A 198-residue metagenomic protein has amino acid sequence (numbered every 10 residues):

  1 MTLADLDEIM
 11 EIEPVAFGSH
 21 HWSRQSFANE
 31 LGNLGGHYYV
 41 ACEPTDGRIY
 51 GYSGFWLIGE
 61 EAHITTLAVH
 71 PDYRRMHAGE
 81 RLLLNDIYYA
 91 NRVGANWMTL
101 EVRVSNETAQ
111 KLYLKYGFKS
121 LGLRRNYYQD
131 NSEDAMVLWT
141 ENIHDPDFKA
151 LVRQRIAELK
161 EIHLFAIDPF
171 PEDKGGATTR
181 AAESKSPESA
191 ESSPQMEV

Functional and structural regions predicted by a protein language model:
M1, M98-L100, M136-L138: Methionine-biased hydrophobic packing positions in alpha-helices, especially within tandem helical repeat solenoids
T2, H70, R74, R103-S105 (+1 more regions): Residue-level recognition of the GNAT/N-acetyltransferase active site
L3-A4, M10-D72, L83-V93, E141-D145 (+1 more regions): Acetyl-CoA-dependent GNAT
H21, M76, D130-S132: Non-catalytic, surface-exposed connector residues within folded enzymatic/regulatory domains
V69, R75-Y88, E107, K111-K115: Conserved acetyl-CoA-binding loop-helix of GNAT-fold acetyltransferases
A90-E101, R124: Conserved GNAT acetyl-CoA-binding A-motif
E101, L114, K119-M136, F148-K149 (+1 more regions): Conserved catalytic-core motifs of GNAT/GCN5-like acyltransferases
